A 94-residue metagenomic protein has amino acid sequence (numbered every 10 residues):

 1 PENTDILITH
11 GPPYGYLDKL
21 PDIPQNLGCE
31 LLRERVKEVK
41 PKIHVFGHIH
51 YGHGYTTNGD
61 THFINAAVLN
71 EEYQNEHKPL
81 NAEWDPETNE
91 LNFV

Functional and structural regions predicted by a protein language model:
P1-N3, N58: Short gly/pro-enriched beta-turn/loop segments at secondary-structure junctions
N3-K42: Active-site-proximal segments of metal-dependent phosphoesterases and phosphodiesterases across multiple
G11, G47-I49: Short secondary-structure boundary segments
E34-V39, I43, H50-V94: Binuclear metal-dependent phosphoesterase catalytic core
